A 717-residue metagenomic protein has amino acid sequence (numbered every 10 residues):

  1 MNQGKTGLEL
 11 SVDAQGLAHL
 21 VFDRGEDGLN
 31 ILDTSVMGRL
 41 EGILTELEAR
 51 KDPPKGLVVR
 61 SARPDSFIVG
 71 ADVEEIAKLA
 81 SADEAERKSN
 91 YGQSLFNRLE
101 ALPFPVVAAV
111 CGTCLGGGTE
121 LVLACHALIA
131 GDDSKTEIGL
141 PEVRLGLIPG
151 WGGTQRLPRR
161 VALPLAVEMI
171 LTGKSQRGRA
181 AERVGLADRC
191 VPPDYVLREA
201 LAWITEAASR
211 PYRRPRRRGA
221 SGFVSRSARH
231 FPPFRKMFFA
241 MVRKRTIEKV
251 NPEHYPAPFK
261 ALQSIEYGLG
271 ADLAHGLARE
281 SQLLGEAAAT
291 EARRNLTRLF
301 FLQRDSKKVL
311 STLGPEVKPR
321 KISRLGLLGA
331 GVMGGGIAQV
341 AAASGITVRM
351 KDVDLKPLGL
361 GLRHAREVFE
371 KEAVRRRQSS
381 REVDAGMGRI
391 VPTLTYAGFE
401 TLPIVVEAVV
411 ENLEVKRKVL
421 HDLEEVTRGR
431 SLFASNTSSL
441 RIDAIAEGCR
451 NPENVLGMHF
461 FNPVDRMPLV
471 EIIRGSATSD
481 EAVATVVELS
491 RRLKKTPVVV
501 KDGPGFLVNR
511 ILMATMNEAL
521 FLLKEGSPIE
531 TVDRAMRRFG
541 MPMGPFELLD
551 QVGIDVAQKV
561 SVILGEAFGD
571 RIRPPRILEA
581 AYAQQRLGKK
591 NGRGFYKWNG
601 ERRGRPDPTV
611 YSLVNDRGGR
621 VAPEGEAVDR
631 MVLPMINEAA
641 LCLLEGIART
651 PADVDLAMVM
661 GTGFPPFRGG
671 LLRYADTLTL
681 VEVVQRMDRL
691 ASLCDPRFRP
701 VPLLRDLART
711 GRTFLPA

Functional and structural regions predicted by a protein language model:
M1-R60, S94-N97: Conserved CoA-thioester-binding segment of acyl-CoA-metabolizing enzymes
G4-T6, S11-Q15, D23, I43 (+8 more regions): N-terminal glycine-rich phosphate-binding loop for ADP-containing cofactors
A62-D65, V73, T395-G398: Short, internal active-site loops enriched in acidic
P64-I68, L115-G116, L440-R441: Short, active-site-adjacent cap segments at secondary-structure transitions
Y91-V106: A structural motif corresponding to the C-terminal end of an alpha-helix and its immediate exit/capping segment
P103-T113, R324-G329: A short, small-residue-rich loop immediately preceding and capping a beta-strand
G116, S134-G139: Short glycine/proline-centered loop/turn elements that form peptide/ligand docking sites
